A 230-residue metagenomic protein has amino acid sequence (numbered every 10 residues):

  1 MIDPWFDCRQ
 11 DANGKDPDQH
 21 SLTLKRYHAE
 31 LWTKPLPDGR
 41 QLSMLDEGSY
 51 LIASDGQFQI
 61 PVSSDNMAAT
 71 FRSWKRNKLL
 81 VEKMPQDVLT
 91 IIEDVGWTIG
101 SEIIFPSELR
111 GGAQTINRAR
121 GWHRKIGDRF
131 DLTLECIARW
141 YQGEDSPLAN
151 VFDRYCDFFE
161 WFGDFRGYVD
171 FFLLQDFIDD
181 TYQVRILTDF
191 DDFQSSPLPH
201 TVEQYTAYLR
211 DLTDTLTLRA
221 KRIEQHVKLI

Functional and structural regions predicted by a protein language model:
M1-K75, L79: Intrinsically disordered, low-complexity N-proximal targeting/linker segments that flank membranes
D7, D11, K15-P17, G96 (+2 more regions): A generic signature of intrinsically disordered, low-complexity regions enriched in glycine/proline and charged/polar
G14, G39, G48, G56 (+8 more regions): Residue-identity detector for glycine
S63-N66, T70, M84-T90, N117-K125 (+1 more regions): Alpha-helix capping and helix-coil boundary motifs
M67-R110: Short beta-strand-alpha-helix junction that forms the catalytic/metal-binding core of metal-dependent nuclease domains
Q114-I230: C-terminal, well-folded lobe of enzymatic/effector domains
